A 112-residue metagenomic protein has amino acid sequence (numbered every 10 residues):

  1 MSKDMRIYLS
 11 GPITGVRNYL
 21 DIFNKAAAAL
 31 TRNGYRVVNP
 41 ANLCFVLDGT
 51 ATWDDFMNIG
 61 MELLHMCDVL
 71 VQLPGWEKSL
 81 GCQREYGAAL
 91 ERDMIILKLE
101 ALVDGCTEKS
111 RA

Functional and structural regions predicted by a protein language model:
M1-A112: Conserved catalytic or regulatory cores that recognize and/or transform ribose-phosphate-containing ligands
